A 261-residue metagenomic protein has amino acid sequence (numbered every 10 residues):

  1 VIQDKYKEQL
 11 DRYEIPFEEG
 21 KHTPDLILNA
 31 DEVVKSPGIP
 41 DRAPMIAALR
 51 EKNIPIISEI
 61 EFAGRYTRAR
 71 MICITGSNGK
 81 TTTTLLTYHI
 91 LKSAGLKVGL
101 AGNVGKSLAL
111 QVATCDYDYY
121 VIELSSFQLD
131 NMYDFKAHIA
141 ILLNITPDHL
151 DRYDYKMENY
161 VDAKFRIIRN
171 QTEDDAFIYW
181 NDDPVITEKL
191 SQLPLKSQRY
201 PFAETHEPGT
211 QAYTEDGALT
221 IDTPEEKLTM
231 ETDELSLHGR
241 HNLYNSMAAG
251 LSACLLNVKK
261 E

Functional and structural regions predicted by a protein language model:
V1-Q9: NAD(P)-binding Rossmann-fold cofactor-contacting core
I2, P40, T82, L243-Y244: Residue-level recognition of alpha-helix initiation/capping sites
I2, P55, R152, H238-H241: Pocket-edge positions in alpha/beta enzyme catalytic cores
Q3-D4, S107, P208: Flexible, glycine-rich phosphate/dinucleotide-binding loops and adjacent beta-alpha linkers at cofactor/substrate
D11-L26, V161: Glycine-rich, highly charged phosphate/nucleotide-binding loops
G20-K21, I57-I60, P201-T205: Short beta-strand elements of ligand-binding domains
P24-A30, P37-N181, V185-S197, G250 (+1 more regions): Phosphate-binding loop of NTP-binding sites
D154-E158, K196-E261: Adenine nucleotide phosphate-binding catalytic loops in nucleotide-utilizing enzymes
